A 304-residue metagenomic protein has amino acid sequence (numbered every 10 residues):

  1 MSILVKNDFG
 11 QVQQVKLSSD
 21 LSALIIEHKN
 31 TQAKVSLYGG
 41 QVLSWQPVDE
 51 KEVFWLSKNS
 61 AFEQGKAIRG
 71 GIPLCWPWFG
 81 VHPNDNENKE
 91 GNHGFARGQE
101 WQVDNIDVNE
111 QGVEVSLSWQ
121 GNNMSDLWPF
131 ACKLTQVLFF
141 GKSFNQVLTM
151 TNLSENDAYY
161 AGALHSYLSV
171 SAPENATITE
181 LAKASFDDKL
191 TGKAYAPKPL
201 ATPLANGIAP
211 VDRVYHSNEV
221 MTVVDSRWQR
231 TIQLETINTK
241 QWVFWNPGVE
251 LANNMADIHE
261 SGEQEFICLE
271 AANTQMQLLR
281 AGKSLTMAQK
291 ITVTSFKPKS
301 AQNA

Functional and structural regions predicted by a protein language model:
M1-R69, E219-T239, K283-S300: Beta-strand-rich N-terminal accessory domains
I3, Q13-Q14, E90-F140: Extended, loop-rich substrate-binding clefts of extracytoplasmic carbohydrate-active enzymes
S44-Q46, N156-A163: Short, hydrophobic/aromatic beta-strand segments
K66-G94, A182-G192, M221: Beta-strand/loop-rich accessory regions of lumenal/periplasmic or secreted enzymes, predominantly carbohydrate-active
G98-Q99, I106, L204-Q277, A281: Acidic/His-leaning functional-site neighborhoods
L134, F144-Q146, L285: Hydrophobic core residues within well-ordered beta-strands of beta-rich domains
T149-S154, V293: Asparagine-centered strand-capping/turn motif at beta-strand->loop junctions
D157-Y159, Y167-Q241: Active-site/ligand-binding surface loops and adjacent short beta/alpha elements that line catalytic pockets across
